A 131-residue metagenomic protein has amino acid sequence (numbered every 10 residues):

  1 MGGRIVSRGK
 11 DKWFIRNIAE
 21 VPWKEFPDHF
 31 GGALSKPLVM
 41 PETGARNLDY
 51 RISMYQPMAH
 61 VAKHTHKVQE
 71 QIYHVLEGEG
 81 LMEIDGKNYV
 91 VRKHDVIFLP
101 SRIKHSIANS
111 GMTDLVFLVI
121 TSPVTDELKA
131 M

Functional and structural regions predicted by a protein language model:
M1-N47, K129-M131: A short, N-terminal "cap"/entry segment at the start of jelly-roll beta-barrel domains of the cupin/DSBH fold
S35-K36, R51-K67, S101: Conserved short histidine dyad/triad with adjacent acidic residue
T43-R46, Y55-A59, E79, P123-D126: Short, charged/polar surface micro-motifs in flexible loops or helix N-caps
I52, F98, M112-L128: A short hydrophobic beta-strand segment most commonly corresponding to one strand of the jelly-roll/cupin
P57, V68, K87, I103-K104 (+2 more regions): A generic "binding-loop/recognition-motif" signal
A62-H64, M82-E83, L99, H105-M112: Short beta-strand His + acidic residue motifs that chelate non-heme Fe in jelly-roll/DSBH and cupin folds
V68-E70, V75-G80, D85: Glycine- and acidic-residue-biased ligand/ion/polar-headgroup-sensing regions
G86-S101: Short acidic-glycine-tyrosine-enriched beta hairpin
